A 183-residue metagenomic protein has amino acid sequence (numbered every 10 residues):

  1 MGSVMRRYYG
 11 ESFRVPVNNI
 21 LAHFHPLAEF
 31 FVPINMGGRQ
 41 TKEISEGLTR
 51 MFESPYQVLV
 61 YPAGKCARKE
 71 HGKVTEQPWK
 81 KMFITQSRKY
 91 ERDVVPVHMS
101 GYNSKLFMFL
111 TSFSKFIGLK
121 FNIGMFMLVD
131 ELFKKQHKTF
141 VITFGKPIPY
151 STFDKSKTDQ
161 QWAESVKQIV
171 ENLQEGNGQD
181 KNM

Functional and structural regions predicted by a protein language model:
M1-Q40: Catalytic core of membrane glycerolipid acyltransferases/transacylases, capturing the structured, soluble-facing
K42-M183: Non-catalytic C-terminal accessory region of glycerolipid acyltransferases and related lyso-lipid remodeling enzymes
